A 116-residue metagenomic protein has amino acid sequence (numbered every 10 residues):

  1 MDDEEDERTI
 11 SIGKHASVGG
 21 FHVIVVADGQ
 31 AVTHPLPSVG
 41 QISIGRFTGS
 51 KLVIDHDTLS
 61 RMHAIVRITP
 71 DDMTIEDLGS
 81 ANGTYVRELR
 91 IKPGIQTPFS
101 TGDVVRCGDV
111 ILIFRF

Functional and structural regions predicted by a protein language model:
M1-D57, R67, I113: Intrinsically disordered, low-complexity acidic Ser/Thr-rich regulatory segments
P35-D109: Forkhead-associated
